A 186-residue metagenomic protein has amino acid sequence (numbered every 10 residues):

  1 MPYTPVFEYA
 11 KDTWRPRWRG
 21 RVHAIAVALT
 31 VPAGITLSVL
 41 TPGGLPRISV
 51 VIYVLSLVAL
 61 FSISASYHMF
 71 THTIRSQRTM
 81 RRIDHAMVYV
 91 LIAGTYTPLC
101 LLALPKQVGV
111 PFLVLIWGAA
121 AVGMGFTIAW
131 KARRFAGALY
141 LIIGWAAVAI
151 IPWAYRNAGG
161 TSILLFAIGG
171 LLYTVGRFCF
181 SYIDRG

Functional and structural regions predicted by a protein language model:
M1-G186: Multi-pass alpha-helical transmembrane bundles in non-GPCR membrane proteins that perform intramembrane catalysis
